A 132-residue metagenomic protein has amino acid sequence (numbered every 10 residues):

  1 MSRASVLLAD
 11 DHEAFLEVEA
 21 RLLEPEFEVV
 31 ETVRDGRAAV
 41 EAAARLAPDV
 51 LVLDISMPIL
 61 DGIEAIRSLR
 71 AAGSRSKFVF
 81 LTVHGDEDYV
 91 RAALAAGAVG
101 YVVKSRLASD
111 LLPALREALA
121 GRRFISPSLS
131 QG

Functional and structural regions predicted by a protein language model:
D11, L81-G85, K104-R106: Conserved active-site segment of CheY-like receiver
H12, D49-L51, I55-I59: The short loop immediately C-terminal to the conserved phospho-acceptor aspartate in CheY-like receiver
E13-E31: Two-component/phosphorelay signaling modules centered on CheY-like receiver
T32-V50: Acidic, metal-coordinating helix/loop segments flanking the phosphotransfer/catalytic sites of two-component signaling
D35-A38, I59-E64: Acidic catalytic/metal-coordinating carboxylates
E41, I63-R75: Short amphipathic alpha-helix used as the core "switch/output" element in two-component signaling
P58-D61, T82, D86: The feature encodes the CheY-like receiver
D88-A95, V99-G132: Short, flexible helix-to-coil linker/hinge segments that flank and couple to helix-turn-helix
